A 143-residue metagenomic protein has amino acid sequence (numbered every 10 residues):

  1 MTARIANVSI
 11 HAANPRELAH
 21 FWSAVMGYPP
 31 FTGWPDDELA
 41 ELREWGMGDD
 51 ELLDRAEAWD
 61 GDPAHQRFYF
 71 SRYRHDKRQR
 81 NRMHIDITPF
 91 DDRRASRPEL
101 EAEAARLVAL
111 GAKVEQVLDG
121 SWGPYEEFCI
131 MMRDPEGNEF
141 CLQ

Functional and structural regions predicted by a protein language model:
T2-I10, A24-M26, T32-W34, L42-G48 (+3 more regions): Vicinal oxygen chelate
I10-H11, A95: Residues that cap or flank secondary-structure elements
A13-S23: Hydrophobic ligand-binding cavity/cleft-lining segments
N14-R16, R74-D76, D91-R93: Residues that cap or initiate secondary-structure elements
E17-A19, R93-A102: Short, conserved charged micro-motifs
R78-S96: Mid-chain, well-packed structural core segment of small domains
